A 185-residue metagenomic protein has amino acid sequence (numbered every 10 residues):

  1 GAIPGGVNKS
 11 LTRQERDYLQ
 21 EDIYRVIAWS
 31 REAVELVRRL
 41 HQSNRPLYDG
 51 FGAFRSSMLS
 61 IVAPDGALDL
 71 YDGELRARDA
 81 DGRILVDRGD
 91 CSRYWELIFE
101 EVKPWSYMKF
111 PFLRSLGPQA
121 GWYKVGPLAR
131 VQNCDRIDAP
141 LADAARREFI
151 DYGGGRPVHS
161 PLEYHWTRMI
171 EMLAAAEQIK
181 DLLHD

Functional and structural regions predicted by a protein language model:
G1-D185: Active-site bordering "gate/hinge" segments that shape substrate access to catalytic or cofactor-binding pockets
